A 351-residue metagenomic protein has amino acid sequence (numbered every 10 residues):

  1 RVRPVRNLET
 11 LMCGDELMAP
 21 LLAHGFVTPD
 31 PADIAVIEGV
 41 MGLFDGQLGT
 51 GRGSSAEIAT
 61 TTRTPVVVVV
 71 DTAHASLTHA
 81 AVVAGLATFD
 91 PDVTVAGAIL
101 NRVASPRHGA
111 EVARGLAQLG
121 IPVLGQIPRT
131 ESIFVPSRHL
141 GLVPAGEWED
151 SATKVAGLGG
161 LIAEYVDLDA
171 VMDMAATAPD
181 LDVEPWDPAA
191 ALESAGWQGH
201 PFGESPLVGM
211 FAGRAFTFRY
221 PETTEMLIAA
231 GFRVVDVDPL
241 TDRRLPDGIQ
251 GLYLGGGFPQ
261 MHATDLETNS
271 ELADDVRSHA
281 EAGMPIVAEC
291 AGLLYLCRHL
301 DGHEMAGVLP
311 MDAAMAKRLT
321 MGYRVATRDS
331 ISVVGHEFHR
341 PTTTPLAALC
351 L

Functional and structural regions predicted by a protein language model:
R1-T62, V70-T94, P106-A110: ATP-dependent carboxylate-amine ligase catalytic core
V36-E38, V67, I99, G209 (+1 more regions): Structural motif
E57-I58, G85, G115, M226 (+1 more regions): Hydrophobic/aromatic ligand-binding patch that stacks against planar heteroaromatic rings of cofactors or nucleotides
A59, P201-E204, T217-M226, R233-V235 (+2 more regions): C-terminal and late-domain segments of enzyme folds
T60-P65, H299-D301: Alpha-helix C-terminal capping segments
S76-P201: Internal gly/pro-rich beta-alpha loop/helix module that stabilizes soluble enzyme cofactors or their anionic handles
P206-T268, D274-E281: Phosphate-binding active sites in nucleotide-utilizing proteins
P259-D329, V333: Cysteine-nucleophile active-site neighborhood
